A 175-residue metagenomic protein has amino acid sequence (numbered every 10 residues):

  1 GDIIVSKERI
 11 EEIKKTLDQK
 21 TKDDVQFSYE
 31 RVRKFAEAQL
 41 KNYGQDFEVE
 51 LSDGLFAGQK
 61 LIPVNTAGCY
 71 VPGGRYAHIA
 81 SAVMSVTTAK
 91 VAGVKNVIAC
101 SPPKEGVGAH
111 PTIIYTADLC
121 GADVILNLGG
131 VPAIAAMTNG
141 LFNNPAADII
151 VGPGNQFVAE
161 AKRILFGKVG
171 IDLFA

Functional and structural regions predicted by a protein language model:
G1-N65: N-terminal Rossmann-like NAD(P)+-binding subdomain of aldehyde/semialdehyde dehydrogenases
S6, I10, D18-V32, K60 (+8 more regions): Generic structural signal for well-ordered, non-membrane alpha-helical segments in soluble metabolic enzymes
E12, D24-F27, R31-K34, T66 (+5 more regions): Alpha-helical scaffold segments in soluble metabolic enzymes
L17, T21, V25-G44, S101 (+4 more regions): Structural signal for hydrophobic packing residues in well-ordered secondary-structure cores of soluble enzyme domains
N42, Y70-V71, P153-V158: Acidic/glycine-enriched edge-of-secondary-structure segments
V49-Y115: Conserved small-residue-rich beta-alpha loop and adjacent elements that most often cradle the phosphate/pyrophosphate
P111-I125: Active-site-proximal helix-loop elements at catalytic-domain edges
G121-A175: Conserved NAD(P)+-binding/catalytic subdomain of aldehyde/semialdehyde dehydrogenases
